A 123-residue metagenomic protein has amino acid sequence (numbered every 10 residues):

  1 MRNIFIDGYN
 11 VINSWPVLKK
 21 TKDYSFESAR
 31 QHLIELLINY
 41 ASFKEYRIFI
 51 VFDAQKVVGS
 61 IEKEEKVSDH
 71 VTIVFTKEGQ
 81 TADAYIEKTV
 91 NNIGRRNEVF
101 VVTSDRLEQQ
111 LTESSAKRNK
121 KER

Functional and structural regions predicted by a protein language model:
R2-I6, N10-R123: Nuclease catalytic cores that cleave nucleic-acid phosphodiester bonds, predominantly acidic two-metal-ion
